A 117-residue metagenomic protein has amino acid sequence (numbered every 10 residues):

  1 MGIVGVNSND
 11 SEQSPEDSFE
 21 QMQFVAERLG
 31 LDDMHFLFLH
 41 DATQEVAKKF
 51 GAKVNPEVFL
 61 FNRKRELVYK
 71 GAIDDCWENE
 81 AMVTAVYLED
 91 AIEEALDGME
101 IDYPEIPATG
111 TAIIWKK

Functional and structural regions predicted by a protein language model:
M1-L29, E45-A47: Structural microenvironment flanking redox-active thiols in thiol-disulfide oxidoreductases
I3, D33, V54, I101-Y103: Residue-level detector of short coil/turn "hinge" positions at structural boundaries
S8, T43, K64, C76-E78: Solvent-exposed coil/turn segments that connect beta secondary-structure elements in extracytoplasmic/periplasmic
S11, H35-F36, W77: Generic anion/oxyanion-binding catalytic loop in active/binding sites
S14, R65, A112-I113: Short secondary-structure boundary/hinge segments and terminal tails
S14-P15, K49, Y69, M82: Generic domain-boundary/flexible-linker signal
S18, A72-K117: Non-globular targeting/processing and membrane-anchoring segments
Q23-N62, L67-V68: Short, internal strand/loop/helix patches that form the active-site neighborhood or redox-interaction surface
